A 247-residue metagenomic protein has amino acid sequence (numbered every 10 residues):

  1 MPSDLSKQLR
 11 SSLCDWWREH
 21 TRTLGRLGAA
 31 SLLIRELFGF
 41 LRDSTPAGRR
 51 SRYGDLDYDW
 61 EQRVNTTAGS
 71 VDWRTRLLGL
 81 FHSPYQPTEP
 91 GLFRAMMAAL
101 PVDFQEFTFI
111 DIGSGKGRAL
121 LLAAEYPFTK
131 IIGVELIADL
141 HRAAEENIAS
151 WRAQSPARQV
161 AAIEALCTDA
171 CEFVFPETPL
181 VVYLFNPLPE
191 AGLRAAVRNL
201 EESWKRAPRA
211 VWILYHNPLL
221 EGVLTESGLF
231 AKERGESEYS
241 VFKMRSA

Functional and structural regions predicted by a protein language model:
P2-Q105: S-adenosyl-L-methionine
E106-G115: Conserved class I S-adenosyl-L-methionine
G117-L121: Glycine-rich SAM-binding Motif I of class I
K130-E135: Conserved SAM-binding motif I beta-strand of class I
I137, N147, L219: Residues in the short beta-alpha loop(s) of Rossmann-like NAD(P)-binding domains
H141-E177: S-adenosyl-L-methionine
A165-K205: Active-site segment flanking the S-adenosylmethionine/decSAM binding pocket in AdoMet-dependent transferases
A191-S246: C-terminal substrate-binding/active-site "lid" region of AdoMet-derived donor-dependent transferases
